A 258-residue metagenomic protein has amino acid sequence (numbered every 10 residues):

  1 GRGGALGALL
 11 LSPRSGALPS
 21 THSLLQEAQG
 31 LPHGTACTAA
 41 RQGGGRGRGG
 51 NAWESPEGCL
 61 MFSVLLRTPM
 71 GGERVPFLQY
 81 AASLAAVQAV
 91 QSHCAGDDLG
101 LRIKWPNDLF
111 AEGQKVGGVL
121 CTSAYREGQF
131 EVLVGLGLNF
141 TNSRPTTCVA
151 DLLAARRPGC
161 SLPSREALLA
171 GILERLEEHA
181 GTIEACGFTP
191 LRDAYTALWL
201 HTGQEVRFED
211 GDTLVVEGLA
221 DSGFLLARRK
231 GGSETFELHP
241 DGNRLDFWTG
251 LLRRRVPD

Functional and structural regions predicted by a protein language model:
G1-G96, C160, L251-D258: N-terminal lobe of the biotin/lipoate ligase/transferase fold
G7, P69-G100, A111-D258: Long, positively charged amphipathic alpha-helical accessory segments at protein N-termini or as interdomain linkers
